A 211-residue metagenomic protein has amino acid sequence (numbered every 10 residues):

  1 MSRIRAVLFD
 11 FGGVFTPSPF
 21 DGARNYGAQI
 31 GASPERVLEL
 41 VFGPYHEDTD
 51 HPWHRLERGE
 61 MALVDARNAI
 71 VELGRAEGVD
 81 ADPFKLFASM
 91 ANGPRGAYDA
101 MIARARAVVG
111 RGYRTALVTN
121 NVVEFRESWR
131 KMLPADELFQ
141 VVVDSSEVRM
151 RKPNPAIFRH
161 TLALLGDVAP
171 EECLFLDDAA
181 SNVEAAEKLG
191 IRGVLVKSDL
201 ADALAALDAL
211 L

Functional and structural regions predicted by a protein language model:
M1-F9, V109, V118, V122-V123 (+1 more regions): Asp-based, Mg2+/Mn2+-dependent phosphohydrolase catalytic module
S2-A103, G110, V122: N-terminal helical cap/lid subdomain that shapes the substrate entry/recognition surface in HAD-like hydrolases
A32, Y113, I191: Short glycine/serine/threonine/alanine-rich loop segments
I102-A105, V183: Generic structural signal for well-ordered alpha-helices, preferentially at hydrophobic/aromatic core positions
